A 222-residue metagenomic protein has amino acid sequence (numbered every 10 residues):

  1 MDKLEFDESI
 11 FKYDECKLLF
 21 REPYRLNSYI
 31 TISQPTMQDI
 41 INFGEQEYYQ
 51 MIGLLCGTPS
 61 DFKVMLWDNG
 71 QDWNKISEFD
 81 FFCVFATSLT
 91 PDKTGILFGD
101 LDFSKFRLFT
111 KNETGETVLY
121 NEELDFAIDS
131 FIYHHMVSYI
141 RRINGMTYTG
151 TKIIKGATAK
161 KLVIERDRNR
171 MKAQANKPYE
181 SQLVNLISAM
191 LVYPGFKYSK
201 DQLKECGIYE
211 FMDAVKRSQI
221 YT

Functional and structural regions predicted by a protein language model:
M1-D68, H135-T222: An amphipathic, hydrophobic-aromatic interaction surface with interspersed Lys/Arg that forms lipid/phosphate-bearing
L18-L19, P23-A127: Extended cationic-aromatic binding surfaces that line active-site or macromolecule-binding grooves and engage
D80-N176, E180: Hydrophobic, aromatic-lined core segments that form the binding pocket/scaffold for planar heteroaromatic ligands
